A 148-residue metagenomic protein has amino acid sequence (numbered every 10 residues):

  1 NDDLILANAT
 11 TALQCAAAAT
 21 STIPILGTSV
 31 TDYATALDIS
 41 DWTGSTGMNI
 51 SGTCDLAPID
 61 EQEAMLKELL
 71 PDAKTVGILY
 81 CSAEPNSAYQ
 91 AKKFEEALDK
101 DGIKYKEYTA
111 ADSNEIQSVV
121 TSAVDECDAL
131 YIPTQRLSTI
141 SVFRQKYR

Functional and structural regions predicted by a protein language model:
N1, N49-I50, E95-N114: Short beta-strand elements in bilobed, periplasmic/extracellular small-molecule ligand-binding domains
N1-I39, Q135-R148: Beta-alpha junction/loop-to-helix N-cap segments that form part of ligand/metal-binding clefts
N1-L4, C15, Q117-A129: Short, well-structured alpha-helical segments in soluble
D2, T22, D72-T75, C127: A general structural motif
L6-A7, I78, Y131-I132: Redox-cofactor binding/interface segments in oxidoreductases and associated redox assembly factors
N8-A12, A16, Q62, Q90 (+4 more regions): Stable alpha-helical elements in mature extracytoplasmic
C15-L69: Extracytoplasmic ligand/sensor domains, especially the bilobed periplasmic-binding protein
S51-D101: An alpha-beta-alpha
